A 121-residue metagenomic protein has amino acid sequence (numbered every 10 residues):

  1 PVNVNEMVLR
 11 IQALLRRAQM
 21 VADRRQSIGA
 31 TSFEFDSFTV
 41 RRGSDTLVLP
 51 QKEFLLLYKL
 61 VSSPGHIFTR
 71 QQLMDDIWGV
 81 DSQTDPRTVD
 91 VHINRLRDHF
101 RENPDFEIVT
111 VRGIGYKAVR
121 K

Functional and structural regions predicted by a protein language model:
V2-V8: Conserved two-component signaling phosphotransfer/partner-docking surface
N5, Q71, R87, N94: Residues within helix-turn-helix
Q12-I67, Q71: Short, Lys/Arg-enriched segments at the junction into DNA-binding effector domains of transcriptional regulators
V21-R25, V48, V91-I93, R97-K121: DNA-binding patch around the recognition helix
L56-L57, L73, L96, F100: DNA major-groove recognition helices of helix-turn-helix
Q72-V80: DNA-recognition alpha helix
V80-T88: Short, positively charged loop/turn segments that connect secondary-structure elements
